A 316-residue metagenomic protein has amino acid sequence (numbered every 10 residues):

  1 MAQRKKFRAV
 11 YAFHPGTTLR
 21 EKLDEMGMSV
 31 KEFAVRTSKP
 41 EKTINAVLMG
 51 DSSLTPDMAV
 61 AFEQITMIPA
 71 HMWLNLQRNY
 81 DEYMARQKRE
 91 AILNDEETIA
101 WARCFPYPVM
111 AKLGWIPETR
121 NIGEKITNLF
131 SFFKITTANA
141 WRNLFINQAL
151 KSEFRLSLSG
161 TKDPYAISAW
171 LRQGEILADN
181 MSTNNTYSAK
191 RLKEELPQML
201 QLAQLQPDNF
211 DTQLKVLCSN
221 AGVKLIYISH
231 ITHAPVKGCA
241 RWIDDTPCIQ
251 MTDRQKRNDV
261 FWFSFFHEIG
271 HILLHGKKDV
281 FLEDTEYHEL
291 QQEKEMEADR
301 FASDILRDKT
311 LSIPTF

Functional and structural regions predicted by a protein language model:
A2-M28: A short, Lys/Arg-rich alpha-helix, primarily the initiator
K5, N143, N147-F316: Conserved binding/catalytic microenvironments
L23, L48, M58, T66 (+1 more regions): DNA major-groove recognition helix of helix-turn-helix
F33, M58-E63, W73, C218: Hydrophobic micro-packing sites on short alpha-helices
T37-E63: Recognition helix of helix-turn-helix/homeodomain-like DNA-binding domains that insert into the DNA major groove
P69-L93: Short amphipathic recognition helices of helix-turn-helix/homeodomain-type DNA-binding modules
Q87-T127, E289-F316: Metalloprotease/metallohydrolase-associated module, dominated by Zn2+-dependent proteases
